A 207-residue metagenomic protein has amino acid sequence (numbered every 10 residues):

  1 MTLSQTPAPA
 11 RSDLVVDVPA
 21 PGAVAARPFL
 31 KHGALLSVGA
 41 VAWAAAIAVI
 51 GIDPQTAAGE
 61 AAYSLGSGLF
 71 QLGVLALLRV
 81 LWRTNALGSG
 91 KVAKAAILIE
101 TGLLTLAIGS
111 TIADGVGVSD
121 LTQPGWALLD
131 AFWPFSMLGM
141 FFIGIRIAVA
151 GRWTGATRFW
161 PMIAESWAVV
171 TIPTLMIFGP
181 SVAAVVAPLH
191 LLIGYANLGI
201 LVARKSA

Functional and structural regions predicted by a protein language model:
T2-A207: Hydrophobic, aromatic-enriched alpha-helical segments typical of multi-pass transmembrane helices
